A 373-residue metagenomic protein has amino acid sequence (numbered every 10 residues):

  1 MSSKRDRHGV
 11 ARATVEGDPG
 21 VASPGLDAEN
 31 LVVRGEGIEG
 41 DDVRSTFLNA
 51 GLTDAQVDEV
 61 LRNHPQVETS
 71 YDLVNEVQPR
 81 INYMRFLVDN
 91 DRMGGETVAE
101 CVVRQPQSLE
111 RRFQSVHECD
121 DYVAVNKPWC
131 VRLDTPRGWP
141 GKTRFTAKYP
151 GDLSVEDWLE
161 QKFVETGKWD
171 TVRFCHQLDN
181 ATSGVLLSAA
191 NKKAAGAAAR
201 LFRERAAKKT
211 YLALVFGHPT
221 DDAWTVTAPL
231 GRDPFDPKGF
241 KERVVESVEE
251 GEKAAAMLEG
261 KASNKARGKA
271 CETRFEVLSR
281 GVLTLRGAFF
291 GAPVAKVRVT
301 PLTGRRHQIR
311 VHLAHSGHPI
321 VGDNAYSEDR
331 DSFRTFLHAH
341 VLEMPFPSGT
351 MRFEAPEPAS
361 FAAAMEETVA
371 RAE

Functional and structural regions predicted by a protein language model:
S2-E373: RNA pseudouridine synthases
